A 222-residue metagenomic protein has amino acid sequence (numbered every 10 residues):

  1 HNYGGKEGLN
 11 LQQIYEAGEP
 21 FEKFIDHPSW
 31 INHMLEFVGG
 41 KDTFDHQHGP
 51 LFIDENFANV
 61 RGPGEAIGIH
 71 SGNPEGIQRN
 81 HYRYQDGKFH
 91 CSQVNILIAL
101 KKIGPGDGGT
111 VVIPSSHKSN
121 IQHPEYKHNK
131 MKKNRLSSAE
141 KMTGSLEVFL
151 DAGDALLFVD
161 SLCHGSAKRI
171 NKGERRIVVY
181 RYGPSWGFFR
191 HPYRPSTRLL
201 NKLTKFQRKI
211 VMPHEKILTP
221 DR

Functional and structural regions predicted by a protein language model:
H1-H81: Non-heme Fe(II)-dependent double-stranded beta-helix
E36-P50, D86-H90, L100-D107: Secondary-structure boundary elements
E55, C91-L97, D107, S145-E147 (+2 more regions): Extracellular structured ligand-interaction cores
G62, S71-N73, V94, I98-K102 (+1 more regions): Short, structured patches in soluble enzyme cores that scaffold and shape functional sites
I67-G72, Q78-Y82, G106-S115, I121-E125 (+1 more regions): A short secondary-structure junction signal
R79-D86, T143-G144: Short, P/G- and charge-enriched loop/turn segments at secondary-structure junctions
H90-Q93, I103-C163: Double-stranded beta-helix
Y126, A152-L157, S161-R222: Non-heme Fe(II)/2-oxoglutarate
